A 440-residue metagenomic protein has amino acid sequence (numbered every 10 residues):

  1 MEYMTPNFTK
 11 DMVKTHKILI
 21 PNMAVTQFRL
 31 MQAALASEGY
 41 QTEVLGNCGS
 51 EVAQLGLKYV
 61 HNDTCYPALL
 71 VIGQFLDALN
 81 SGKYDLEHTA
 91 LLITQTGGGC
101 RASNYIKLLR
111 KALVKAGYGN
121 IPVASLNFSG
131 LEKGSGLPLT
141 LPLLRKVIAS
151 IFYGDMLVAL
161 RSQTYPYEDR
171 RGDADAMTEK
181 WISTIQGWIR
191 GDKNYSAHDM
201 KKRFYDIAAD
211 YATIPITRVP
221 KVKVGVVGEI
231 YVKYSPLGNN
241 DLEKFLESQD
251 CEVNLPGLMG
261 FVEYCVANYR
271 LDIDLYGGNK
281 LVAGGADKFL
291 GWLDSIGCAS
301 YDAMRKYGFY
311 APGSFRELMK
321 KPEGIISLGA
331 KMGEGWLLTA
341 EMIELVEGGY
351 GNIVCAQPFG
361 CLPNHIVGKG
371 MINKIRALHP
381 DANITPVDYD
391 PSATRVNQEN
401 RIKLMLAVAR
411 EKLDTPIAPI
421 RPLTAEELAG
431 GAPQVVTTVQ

Functional and structural regions predicted by a protein language model:
M1-Q440: An N-terminal assembly and electron-transfer interface module characteristic of large anaerobic redox and radical
